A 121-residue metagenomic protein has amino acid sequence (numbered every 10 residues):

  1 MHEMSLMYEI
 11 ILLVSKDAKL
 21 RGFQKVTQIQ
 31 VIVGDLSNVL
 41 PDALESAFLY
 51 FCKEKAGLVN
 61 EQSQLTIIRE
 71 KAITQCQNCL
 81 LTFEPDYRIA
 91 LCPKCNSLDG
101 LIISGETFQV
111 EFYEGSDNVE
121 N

Functional and structural regions predicted by a protein language model:
M1-E61: Long, charged N-terminal interaction/targeting segments
I32-L36, I68-A72, Y113: Short loop/turn motifs enriched for small/polar and acidic residues
Q64-K71, L81-D86: Short, flexible, mixed-charge glycine/proline-rich loop motifs that serve as phosphate/nucleic-acid-contacting
T74, A90, F108: Cys/His-enriched microdomains
C76-C79, C92-C95: Short cysteine-rich clusters marking metal-coordination/redox-active sites
E84, S97-L101: Short functional micro-motifs and their immediate structural scaffolds
G100-F112: Short metal-binding segments enriched for Cys and/or His
N118-N121: Compositionally biased, charge-rich low-complexity tracts
